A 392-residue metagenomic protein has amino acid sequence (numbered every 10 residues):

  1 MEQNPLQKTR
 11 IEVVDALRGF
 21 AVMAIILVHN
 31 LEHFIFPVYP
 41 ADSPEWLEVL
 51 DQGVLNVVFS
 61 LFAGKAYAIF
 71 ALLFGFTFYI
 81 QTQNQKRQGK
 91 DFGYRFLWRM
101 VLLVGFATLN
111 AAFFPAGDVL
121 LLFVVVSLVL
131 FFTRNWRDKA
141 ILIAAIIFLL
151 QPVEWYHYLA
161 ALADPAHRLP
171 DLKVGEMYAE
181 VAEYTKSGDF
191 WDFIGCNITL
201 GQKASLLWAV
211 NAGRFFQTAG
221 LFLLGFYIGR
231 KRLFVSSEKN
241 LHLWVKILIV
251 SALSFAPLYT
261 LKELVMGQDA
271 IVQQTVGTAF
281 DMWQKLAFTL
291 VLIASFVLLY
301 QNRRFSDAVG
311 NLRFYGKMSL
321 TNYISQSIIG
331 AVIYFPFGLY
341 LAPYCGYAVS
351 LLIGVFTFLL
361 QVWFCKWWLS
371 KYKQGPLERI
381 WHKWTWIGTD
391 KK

Functional and structural regions predicted by a protein language model:
E2-F74: N-terminal signal-anchor module of multipass membrane proteins
T9-L17, A21-V22, V245-L248, Y300-I329 (+1 more regions): Functional transmembrane helices that form membrane-embedded active or gating regions
W46-S60, F190-L207, G267-T275: Juxtamembrane membrane-water interface segments that cap and precede transmembrane helices
A68-Q83, V119-F132, G213-S236, Q284-R303: Specific transmembrane alpha-helix
Y79-Y156: Internal alpha-helical transmembrane segments
D91-G93, F131-A144, Y227-I249: Solvent-exposed interhelical
I146-F226: Long hydrophobic alpha-helical segments that form multi-pass transmembrane helix bundles in integral membrane proteins
V272-S370: Alpha-helical transmembrane segments of multi-pass integral membrane proteins
